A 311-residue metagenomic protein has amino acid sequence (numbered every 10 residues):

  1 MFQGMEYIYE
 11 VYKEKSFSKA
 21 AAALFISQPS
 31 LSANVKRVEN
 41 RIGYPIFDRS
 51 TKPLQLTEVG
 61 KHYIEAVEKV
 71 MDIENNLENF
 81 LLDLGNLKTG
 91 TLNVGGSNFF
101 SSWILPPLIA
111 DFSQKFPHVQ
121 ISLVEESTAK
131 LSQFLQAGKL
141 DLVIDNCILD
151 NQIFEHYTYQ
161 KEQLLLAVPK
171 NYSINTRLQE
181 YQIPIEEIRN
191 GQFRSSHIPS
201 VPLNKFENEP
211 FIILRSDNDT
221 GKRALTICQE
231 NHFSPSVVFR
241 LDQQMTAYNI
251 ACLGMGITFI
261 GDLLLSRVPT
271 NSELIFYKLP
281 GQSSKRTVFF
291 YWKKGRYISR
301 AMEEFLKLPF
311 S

Functional and structural regions predicted by a protein language model:
M5, R41-I42, Y63-G85, F305: Alpha-helical linker/hinge and terminal dimerization helices associated with HTH transcriptional regulators
Y9-S27, S32: Short helix-boundary/capping micro-motifs
Q28-P29, N79, G85-F116, Q120-Q133 (+3 more regions): N-terminal winged-helix
E39-E58, E78: A short LG(V/I)-centered, amphipathic sequence patch enriched for acidic residue(s) preceding the LG motif
I104, K170, D262-L265, E273-S311: A late-sequence structural motif
L108-D111, A129-I185, M255, I275-Y277: Short beta-strand-centered segments that line the small-molecule binding cleft or hinge of alpha/beta clamshell
S127, L131, Q136, N146 (+1 more regions): Hydrophobic hinge/microswitch elements
I174-N231, I298-R300, L306: Secondary-structure junction motif
